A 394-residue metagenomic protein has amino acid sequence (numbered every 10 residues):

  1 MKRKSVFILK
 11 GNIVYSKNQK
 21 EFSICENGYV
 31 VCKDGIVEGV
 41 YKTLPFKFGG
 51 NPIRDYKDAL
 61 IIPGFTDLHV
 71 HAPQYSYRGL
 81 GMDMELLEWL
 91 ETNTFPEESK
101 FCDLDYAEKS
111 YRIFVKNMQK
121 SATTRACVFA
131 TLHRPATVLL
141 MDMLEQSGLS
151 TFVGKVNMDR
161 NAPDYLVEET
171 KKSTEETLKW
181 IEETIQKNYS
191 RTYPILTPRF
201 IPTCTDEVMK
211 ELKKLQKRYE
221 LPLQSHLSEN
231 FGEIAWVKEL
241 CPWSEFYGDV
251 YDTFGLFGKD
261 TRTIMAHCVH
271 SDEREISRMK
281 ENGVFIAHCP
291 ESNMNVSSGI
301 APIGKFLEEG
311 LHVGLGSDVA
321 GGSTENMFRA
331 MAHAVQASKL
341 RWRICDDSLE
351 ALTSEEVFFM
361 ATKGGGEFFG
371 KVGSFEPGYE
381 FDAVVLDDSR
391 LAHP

Functional and structural regions predicted by a protein language model:
M1-F48, A59-L60: N-terminal metal-binding scaffold of metallo-dependent hydrolase/deaminase domains
K2-K10, K47-W89, R112, Q119-K120: Replace "His-x-His-based motif
N12, V30, G35, D58 (+15 more regions): Divalent metal-coordination and catalytic microenvironments
S76-K109, R160-K172, N230-D260, H333-L352: Active-site gating loops and adjacent loop-to-helix segments of metal-dependent hydrolytic enzymes
R78-L149, S173-Y189: Alpha-helical scaffold segments that flank or form the walls of functional sites
P135-H270: Metal-coordinating catalytic core of metallo-dependent amide/deamination hydrolases
T253-K259, G304-A392: His/Asp/Glu-enriched, well-ordered alpha-helical/loop segment that forms or immediately abuts the divalent-metal
S271, E275-V284, C289-M294: Long hydrophobic segments that form regular secondary structure
